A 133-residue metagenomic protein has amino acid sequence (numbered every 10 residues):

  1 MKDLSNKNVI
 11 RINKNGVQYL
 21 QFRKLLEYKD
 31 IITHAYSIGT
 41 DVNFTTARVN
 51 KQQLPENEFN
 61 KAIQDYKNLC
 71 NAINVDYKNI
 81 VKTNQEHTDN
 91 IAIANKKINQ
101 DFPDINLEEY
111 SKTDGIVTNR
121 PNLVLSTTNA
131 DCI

Functional and structural regions predicted by a protein language model:
K2-L107: A short aromatic-anchored loop/beta-hairpin motif
I32-H34, T113-D114, C132-I133: Short, surface-exposed beta-edge/turn micro-motifs
L107-K112, V117: Active-site cofactor/substrate anionic-group-binding motifs, chiefly glycine- and Lys/Arg-rich phosphate-binding loops
V117-I133: Active-site beta-strand/loop microenvironment that shapes enzyme catalytic pockets
